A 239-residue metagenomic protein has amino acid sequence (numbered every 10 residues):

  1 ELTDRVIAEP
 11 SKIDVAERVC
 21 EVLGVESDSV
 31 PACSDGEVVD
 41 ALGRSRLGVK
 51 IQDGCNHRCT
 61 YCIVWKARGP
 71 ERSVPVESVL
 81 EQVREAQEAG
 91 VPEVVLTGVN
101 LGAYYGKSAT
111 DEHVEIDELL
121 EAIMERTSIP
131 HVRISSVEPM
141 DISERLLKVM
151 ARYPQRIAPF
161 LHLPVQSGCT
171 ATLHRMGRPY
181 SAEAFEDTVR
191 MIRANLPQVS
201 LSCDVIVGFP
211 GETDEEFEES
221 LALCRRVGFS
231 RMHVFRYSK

Functional and structural regions predicted by a protein language model:
E1, E88-D214: Conserved SAM/AdoMet-binding glycine-rich loop
E1-Y105, E115, L161, E183-A194 (+3 more regions): Proteins enriched for Cys/Gly/acidic motifs involved in redox and nucleic-acid/cofactor modification
G24-S27, S128, Q155, F229: Generic structural signal for secondary-structure transition and capping sites
